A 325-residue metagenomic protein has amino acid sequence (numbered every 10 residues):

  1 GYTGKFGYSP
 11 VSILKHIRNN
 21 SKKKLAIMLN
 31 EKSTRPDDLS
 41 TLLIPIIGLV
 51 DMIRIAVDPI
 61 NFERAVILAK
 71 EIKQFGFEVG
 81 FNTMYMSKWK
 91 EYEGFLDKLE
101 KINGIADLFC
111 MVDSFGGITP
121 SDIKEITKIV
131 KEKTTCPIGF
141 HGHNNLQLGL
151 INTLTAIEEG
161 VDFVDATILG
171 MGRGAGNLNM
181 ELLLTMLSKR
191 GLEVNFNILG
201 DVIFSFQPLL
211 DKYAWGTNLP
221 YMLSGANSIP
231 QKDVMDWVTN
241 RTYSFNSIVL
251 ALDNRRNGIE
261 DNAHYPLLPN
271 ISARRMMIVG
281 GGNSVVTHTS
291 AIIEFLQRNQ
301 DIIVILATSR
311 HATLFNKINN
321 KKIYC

Functional and structural regions predicted by a protein language model:
G1, L306-A307: N-terminal low-complexity or amphipathic/hydrophobic leaders
G1-R274: Catalytic cores and adjacent flexible loops of soluble metabolic enzymes that perform enolate/carbanion chemistry on
Y2-S12, I292-E294, N316-Y324: Glycine-rich loop at the start of a catalytic domain that most often binds anionic cofactors/ligands
M28-K32, D58, V279-N283, A307-S309 (+1 more regions): Structural motif
R35-D37, V285-T287, H311-N316: Short, charged/polar "capping" segments at the starts of alpha-helices and the immediately preceding loops
D97, D236, E294-D301, N319: Polar/charged alpha-helical tracts
A263-V304: N-terminal glycine-/serine-/threonine-rich phosphate-binding loop
I302-I303, S309-C325: Acidic/Gly/His-enriched mid-domain segments of enzyme catalytic cores or analogous surface patches that mediate
